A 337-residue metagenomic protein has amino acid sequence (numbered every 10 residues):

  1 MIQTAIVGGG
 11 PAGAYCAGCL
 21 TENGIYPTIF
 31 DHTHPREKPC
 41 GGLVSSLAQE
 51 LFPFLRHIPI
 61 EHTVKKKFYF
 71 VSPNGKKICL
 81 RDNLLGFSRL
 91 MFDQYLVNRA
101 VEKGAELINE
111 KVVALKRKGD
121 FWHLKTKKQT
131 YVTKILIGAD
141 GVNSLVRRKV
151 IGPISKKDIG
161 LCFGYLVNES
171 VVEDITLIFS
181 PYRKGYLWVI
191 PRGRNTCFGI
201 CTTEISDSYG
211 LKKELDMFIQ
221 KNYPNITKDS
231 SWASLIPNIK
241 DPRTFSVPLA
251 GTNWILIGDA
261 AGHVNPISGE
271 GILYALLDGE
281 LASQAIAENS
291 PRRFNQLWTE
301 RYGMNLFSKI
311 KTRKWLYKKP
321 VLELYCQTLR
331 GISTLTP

Functional and structural regions predicted by a protein language model:
A5-G9, G18-C40: Glycine-rich FAD pyrophosphate-binding loop
V7, F30, A139, I257-G258: Active-site flanking residues adjacent to catalytic metal/cofactor-binding acidic residues
G9, R99-D229, S246, G262: Predominantly flavin-linked oxidoreductase catalytic cores and closely associated redox partners
G13-A14: N-terminal Rossmann-fold NAD(P) dinucleotide-binding loop
L43-R99: A conserved beta-strand/loop capping segment in the N-terminal third of enzymes that catalyze redox or closely related
A114, S206-A282, R292-R293: FAD/FMN-dependent oxidoreductases across multiple families
S283-P337: C-terminal helical "tail/cap" subdomain of flavin- and related membrane-associated enzymes
